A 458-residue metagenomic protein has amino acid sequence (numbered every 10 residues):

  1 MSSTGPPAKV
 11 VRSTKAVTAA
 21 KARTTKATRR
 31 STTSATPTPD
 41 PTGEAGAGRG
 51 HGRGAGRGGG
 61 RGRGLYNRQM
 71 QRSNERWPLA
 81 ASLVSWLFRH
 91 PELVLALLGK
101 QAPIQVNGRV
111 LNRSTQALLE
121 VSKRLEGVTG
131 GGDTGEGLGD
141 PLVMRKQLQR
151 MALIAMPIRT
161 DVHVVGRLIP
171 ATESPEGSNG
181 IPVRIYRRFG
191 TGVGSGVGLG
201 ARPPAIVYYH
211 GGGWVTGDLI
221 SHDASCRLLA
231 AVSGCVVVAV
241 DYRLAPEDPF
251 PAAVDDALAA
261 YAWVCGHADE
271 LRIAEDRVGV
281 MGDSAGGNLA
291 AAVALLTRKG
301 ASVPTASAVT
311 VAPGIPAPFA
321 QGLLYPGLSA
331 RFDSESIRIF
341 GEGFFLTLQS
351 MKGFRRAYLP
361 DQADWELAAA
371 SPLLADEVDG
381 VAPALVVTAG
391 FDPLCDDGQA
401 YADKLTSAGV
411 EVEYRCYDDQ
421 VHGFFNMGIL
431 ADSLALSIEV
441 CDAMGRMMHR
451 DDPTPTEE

Functional and structural regions predicted by a protein language model:
G5, D40-P182, D452-E458: A glycine/proline-hinged amphipathic helix-loop "lid/cap" segment that gates access to hydrophobic ligand pockets
G5-P37: Intrinsically disordered, polybasic Lys/Arg-rich low-complexity tracts
A16-A19, A27, D40, A45-A47 (+4 more regions): Acidic, Ala/Val/Gly-enriched low-complexity intrinsically disordered segments
S34, T38, V106, S114 (+7 more regions): Generic secretory/membrane-interface signal
G64, Q71-F88, H163-E458: Alpha/beta-hydrolase superfamily serine-hydrolase fold, recognizing
